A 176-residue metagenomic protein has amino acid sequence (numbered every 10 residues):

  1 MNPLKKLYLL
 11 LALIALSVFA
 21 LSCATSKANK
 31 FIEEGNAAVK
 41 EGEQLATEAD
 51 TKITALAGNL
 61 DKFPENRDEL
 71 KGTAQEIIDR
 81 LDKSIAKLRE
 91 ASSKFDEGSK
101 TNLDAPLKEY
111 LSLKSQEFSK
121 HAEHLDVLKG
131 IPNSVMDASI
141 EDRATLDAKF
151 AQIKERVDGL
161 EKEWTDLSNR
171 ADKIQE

Functional and structural regions predicted by a protein language model:
N2-L10: Bacterial N-terminal signal peptides that target proteins for export
L10-L11, A74: Composition-driven detection of intrinsically disordered, low-complexity segments
V18-S22: C-terminal motif of bacterial Sec signal peptides marking the signal peptidase cleavage site
T25: Short, conserved catalytic or interaction motifs in soluble domains
A28-Q75, Q116-E176: C-terminal amphipathic alpha-helix
I78-Q116, A171-E176: Short, solvent-exposed, charged loop/turn and helix-capping segments that join or cap alpha-helices on peripheral
